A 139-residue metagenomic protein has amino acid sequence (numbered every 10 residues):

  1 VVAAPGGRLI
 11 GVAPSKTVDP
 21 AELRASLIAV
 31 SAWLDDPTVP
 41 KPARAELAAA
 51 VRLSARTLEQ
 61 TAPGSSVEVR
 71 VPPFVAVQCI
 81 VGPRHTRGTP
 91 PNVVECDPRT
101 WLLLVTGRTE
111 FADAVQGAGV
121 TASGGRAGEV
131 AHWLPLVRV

Functional and structural regions predicted by a protein language model:
V2-V139: Feature captures hydrophobic
